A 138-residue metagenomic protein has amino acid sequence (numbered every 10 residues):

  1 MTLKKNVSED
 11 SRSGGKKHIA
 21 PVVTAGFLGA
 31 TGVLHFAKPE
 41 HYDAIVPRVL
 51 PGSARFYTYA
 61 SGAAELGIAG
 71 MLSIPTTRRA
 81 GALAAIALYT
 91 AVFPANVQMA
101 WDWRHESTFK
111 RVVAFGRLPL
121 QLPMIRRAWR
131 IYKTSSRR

Functional and structural regions predicted by a protein language model:
M1-R138: Short amphipathic, positively biased membrane-proximal segments that drive organelle/inner-membrane targeting
